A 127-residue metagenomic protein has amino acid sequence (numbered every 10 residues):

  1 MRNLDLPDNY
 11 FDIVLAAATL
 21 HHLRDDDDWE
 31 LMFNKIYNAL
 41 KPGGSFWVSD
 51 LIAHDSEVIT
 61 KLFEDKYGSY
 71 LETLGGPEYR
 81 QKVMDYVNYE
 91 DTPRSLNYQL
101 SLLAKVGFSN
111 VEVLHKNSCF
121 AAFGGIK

Functional and structural regions predicted by a protein language model:
M1-R2, I52: Adenine-nucleotide cofactor-binding loop residues
L4-V14: A short acidic, Gly/Pro-enriched loop at the edge of an enzyme's catalytic core that lines a small-molecule cofactor
L15-A16, W47: A conserved beta-strand element that flanks and buttresses the S-adenosyl-L-methionine
A18-H22, D50: Short catalytic micro-motifs in class I SAM-dependent methyltransferases
E30-P42: A short glycine-rich, Lys/Arg-flanked "PGG" loop and its adjoining helix->strand segment in the class I
F46-W47, N110: A short hydrophobic/small-residue beta-strand
S49-V106: C-terminal alpha-helical "lid/dimerization" subdomain adjacent to the S-adenosyl-L-methionine
L100-K127: Core SAM-dependent methyltransferase catalytic element
